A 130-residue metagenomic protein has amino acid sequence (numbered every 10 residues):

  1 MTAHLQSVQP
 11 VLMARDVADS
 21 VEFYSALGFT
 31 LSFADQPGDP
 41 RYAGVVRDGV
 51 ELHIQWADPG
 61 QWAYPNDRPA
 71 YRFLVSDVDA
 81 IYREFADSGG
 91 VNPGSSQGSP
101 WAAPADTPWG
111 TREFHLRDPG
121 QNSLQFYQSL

Functional and structural regions predicted by a protein language model:
M1-D19, Y71, Y127-L130: N-terminal beta-strand motif that seeds the catalytic metal site of vicinal oxygen chelate
A3-Q6, A63-R68, T107-P108: Short glycine-enriched loop/turn motifs at secondary-structure junctions
P10-L12, F33-D35, A105-D106: Short beta-strand-to-loop elements that line the ligand-binding cleft of bilobed periplasmic-binding protein-like
V11, D39-Y42, E113: A short, glycine- and basic residue-enriched loop/turn that sits immediately adjacent to a domain's principal
R15-V17, Y71-G120: Vicinal oxygen chelate
V17-L27, F114, S123: Conserved active-site alpha-helix within GNAT-family acetyltransferase domains
S25-S32, G89-N92: Conserved acetyl-CoA-binding loop of GNAT-fold acetyltransferases
L31-N66, S123-Q128: Conserved short beta-strand elements that form part of the metal-binding/catalytic scaffold of enzyme active sites
